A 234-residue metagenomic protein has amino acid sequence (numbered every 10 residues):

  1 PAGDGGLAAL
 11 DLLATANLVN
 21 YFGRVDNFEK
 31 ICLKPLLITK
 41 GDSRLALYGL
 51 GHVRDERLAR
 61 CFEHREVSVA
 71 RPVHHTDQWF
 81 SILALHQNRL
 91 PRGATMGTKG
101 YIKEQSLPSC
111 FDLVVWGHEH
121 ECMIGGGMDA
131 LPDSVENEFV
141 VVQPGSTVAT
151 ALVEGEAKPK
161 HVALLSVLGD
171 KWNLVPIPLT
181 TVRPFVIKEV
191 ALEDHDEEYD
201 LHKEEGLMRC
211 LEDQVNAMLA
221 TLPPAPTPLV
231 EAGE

Functional and structural regions predicted by a protein language model:
P1-S166: His/Asp/Glu-rich metal-coordinating catalytic cores of metallo-dependent phosphodiesterases/hydrolases acting on
K34-G41, F139, Q143-A217: Binuclear metal-dependent phosphoesterase catalytic core
A94, A220-P228: Intrinsically disordered or highly flexible coil/loop and linker segments, enriched in small and charged/polar residues
E121, N216-L219, P223: Alpha-helical repeat scaffolds in large eukaryotic proteins
E231-E234: C-terminal regulatory/interaction regions
